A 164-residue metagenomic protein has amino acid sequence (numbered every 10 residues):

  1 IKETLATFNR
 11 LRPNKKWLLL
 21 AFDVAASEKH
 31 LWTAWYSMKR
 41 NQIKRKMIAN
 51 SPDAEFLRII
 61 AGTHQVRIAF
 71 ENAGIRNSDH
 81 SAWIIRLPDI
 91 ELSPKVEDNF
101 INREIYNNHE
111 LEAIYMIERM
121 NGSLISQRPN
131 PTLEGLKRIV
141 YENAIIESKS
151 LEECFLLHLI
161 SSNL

Functional and structural regions predicted by a protein language model:
I1, K29, S161-N163: Proteins with a high burden of low-complexity, intrinsically disordered sequence enriched in S/T/G/P/A and R, requiring
I1-D23: Long, hydrophobic N-terminal alpha-helical segment
T4-T7, A69, V96-E97: Hydrophobic side chains in well-ordered alpha-helices
F8-R12, A73, I117: Hydrophobic, Leu/Ile/Phe/Ala-enriched alpha-helical segments that form helix-helix packing faces
R10-N14, M38-R40, R103-E104: Short, low-complexity, polar/charged sequence segments that are solvent-exposed and flexible
L20-K46, R128-I145: Short, intrinsically disordered low-complexity segments
E28-L87: Ordered, amphipathic secondary-structure segments that act as subunit-interaction surfaces in large macromolecular
I75-L164: Glycine-rich, aromatic-bearing surface loops/beta-hairpins
